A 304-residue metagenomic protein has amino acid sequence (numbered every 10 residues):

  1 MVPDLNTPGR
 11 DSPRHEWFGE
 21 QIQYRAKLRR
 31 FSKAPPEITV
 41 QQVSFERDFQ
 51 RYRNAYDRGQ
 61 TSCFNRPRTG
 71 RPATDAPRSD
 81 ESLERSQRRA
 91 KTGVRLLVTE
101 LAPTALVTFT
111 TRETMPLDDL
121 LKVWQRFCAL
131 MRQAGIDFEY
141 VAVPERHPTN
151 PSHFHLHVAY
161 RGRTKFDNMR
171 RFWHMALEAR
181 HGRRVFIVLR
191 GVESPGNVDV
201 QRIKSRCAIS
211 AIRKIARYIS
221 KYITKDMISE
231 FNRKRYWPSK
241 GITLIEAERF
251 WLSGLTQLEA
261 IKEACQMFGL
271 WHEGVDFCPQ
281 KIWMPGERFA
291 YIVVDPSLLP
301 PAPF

Functional and structural regions predicted by a protein language model:
M1-S152, R161-F304: Right-hand nucleic-acid polymerase module
L156-V158: Long, low-complexity, serine/threonine/proline-rich intrinsically disordered regulatory regions in eukaryotic signaling
